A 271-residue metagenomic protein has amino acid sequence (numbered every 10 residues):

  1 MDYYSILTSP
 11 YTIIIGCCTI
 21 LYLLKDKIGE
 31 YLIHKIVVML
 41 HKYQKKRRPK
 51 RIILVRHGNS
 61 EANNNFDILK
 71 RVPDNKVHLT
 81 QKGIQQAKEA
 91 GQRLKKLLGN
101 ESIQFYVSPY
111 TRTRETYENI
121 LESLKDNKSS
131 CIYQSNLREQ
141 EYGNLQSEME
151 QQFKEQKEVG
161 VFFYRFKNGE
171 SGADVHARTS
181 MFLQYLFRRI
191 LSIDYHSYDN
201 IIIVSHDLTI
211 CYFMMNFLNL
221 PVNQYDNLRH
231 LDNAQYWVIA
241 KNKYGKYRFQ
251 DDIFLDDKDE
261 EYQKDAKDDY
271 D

Functional and structural regions predicted by a protein language model:
D2-R51, R93, D126-N127, R138-Q151 (+2 more regions): Acidic, low-complexity terminal tails and accessory targeting/binding regions of phosphate-metabolizing enzymes
G16, K27-S129, D174-T179: Active-site-proximal alpha-helix that buttresses catalytic centers in soluble enzyme cores
G58, D207-L208: Active-site metal-binding loops of divalent metal-dependent hydrolases
E61-N65, P73-H78, I120-Q184, L228: Phosphate-handling substructures
E101-P109, I132, D194-Y195, N200-V204: Short glycine-rich phosphate-binding loop at a beta-alpha junction
R114-E118, Q184, C211-Y212: Alpha-helical elements of the RecA-like P-loop NTPase motor core of helicases
V175-Y195, D199-D207: GST-like fold's C-terminal all-alpha helical module
